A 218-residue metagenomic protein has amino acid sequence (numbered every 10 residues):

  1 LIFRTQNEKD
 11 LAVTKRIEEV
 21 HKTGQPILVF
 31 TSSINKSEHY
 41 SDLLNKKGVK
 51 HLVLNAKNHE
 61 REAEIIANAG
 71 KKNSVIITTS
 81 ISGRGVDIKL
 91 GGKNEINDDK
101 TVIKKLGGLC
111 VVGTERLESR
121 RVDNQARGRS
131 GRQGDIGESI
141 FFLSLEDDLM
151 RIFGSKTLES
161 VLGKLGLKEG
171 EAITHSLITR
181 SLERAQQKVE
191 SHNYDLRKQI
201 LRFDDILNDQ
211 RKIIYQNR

Functional and structural regions predicted by a protein language model:
L1, I34-S37, N58-E60, I81-G85 (+5 more regions): Conserved nucleotide-binding/hydrolysis micro-motifs of P-loop NTPases
I2-F3, L28-T31, K36-H39, L52-N55 (+10 more regions): Structured core elements
I2-L28: Conserved interdomain hinge at the start of the Helicase C-terminal
T14-H21, E38-N45, H51, A63-G70 (+8 more regions): Short, well-ordered alpha-helical packing segments
I17-G24, I34-G108: Conserved motor-coupling elements within RecA-like helicase/translocase cores
T101-R218: C-terminal helicase module of SF1/SF2 nucleic-acid helicases/translocases
